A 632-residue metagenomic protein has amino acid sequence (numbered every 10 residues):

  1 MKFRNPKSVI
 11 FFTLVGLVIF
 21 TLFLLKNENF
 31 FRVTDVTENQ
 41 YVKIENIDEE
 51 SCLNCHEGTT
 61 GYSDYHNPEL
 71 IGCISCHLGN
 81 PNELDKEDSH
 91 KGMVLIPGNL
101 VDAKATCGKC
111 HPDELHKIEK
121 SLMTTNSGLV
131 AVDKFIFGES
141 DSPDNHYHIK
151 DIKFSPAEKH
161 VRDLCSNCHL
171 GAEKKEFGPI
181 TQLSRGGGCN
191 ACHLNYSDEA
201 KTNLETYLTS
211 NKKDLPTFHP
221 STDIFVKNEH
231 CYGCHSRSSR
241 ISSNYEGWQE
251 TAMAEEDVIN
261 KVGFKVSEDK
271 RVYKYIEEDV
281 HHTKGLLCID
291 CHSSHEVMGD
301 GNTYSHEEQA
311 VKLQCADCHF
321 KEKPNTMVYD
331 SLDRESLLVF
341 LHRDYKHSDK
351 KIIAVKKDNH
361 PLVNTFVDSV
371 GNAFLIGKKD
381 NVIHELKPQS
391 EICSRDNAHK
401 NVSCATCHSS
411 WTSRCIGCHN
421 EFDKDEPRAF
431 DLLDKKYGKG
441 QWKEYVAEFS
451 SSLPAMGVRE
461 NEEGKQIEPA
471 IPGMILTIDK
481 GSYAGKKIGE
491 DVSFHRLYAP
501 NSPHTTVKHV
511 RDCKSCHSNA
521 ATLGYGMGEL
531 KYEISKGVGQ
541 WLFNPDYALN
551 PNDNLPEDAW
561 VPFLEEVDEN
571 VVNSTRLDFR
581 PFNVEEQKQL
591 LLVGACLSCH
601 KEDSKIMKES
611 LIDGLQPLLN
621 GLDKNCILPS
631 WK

Functional and structural regions predicted by a protein language model:
K2-G61, P68-E176, Y196-D198, T209-D317 (+1 more regions): C-type cytochrome heme-c attachment and multiheme electron-transfer modules
H66-N67, T181: Short glycine/proline-enriched turns and hinge-like loops at secondary-structure junctions
L183-S210, D317: Long, hydrophobic, well-ordered secondary-structure blocks that form the structural core and pocket-lining surfaces
